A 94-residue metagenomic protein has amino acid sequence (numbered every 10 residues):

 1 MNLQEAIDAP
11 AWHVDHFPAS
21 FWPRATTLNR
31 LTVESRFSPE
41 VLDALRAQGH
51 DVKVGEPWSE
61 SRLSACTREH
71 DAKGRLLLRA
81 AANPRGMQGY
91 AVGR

Functional and structural regions predicted by a protein language model:
M1-R94: Feature marks proteins synthesized as precursors that undergo proteolytic processing into two chains
